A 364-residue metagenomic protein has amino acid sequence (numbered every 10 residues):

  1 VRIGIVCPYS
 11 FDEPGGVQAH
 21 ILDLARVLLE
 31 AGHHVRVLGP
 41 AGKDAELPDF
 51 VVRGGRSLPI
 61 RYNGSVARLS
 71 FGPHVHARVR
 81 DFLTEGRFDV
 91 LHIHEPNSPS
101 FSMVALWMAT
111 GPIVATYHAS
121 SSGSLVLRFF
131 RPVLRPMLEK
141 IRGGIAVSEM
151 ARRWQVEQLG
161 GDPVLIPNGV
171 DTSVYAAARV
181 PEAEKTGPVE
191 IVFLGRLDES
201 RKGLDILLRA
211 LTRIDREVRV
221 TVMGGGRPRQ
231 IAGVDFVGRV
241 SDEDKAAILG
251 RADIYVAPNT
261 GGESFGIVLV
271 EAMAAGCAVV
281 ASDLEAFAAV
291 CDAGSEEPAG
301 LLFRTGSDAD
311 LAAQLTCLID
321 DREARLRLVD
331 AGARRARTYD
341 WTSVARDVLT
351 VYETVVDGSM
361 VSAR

Functional and structural regions predicted by a protein language model:
A41, M150, G169: Carbohydrate-associated surface elements
S121, L127-G144, M150-A151, E157-Q158: Membrane-proximal helix-turn-helix segments that form the acceptor-binding/catalytic region of lipid-linked
R153, P167-G187, I231: Acidic anion/phosphate-binding donor-loop and adjacent secondary structure in glycosyltransferase catalytic cores
E182-K202, L208-T212: Conserved donor-binding/catalytic core segment of Leloir-type glycosyltransferases
G250-S264, C277: Acidic donor-binding loop of glycosyltransferase active sites
A278-A281, A288: Short hydrophobic beta-strand element within catalytic cores of glycosyltransferases and related nucleotide-activated
D292-D308, C317-R322: Conserved acidic donor-binding segment of nucleotide-sugar-dependent glycosyltransferases
C317, A324-T338: A short, well-ordered alpha-helix in the C-terminal region of glycosyltransferases
